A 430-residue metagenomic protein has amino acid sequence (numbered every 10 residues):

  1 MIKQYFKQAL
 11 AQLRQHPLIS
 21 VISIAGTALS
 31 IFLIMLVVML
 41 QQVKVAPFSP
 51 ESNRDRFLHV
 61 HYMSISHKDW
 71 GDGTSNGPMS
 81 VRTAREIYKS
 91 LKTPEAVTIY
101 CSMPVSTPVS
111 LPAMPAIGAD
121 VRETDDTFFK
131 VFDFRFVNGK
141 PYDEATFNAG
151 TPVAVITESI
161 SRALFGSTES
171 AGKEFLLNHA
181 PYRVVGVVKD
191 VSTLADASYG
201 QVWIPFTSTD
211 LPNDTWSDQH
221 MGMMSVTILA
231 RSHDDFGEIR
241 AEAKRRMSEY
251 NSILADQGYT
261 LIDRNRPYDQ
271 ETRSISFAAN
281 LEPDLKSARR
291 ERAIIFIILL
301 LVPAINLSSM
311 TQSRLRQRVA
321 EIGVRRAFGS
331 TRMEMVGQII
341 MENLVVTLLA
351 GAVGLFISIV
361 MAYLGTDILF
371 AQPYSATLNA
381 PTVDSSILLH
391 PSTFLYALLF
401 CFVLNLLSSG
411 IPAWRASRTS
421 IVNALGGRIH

Functional and structural regions predicted by a protein language model:
K3-Q4, A11, Y250-I295, Q317 (+1 more regions): Membrane-helix entry/capping segments
Y5, P391-H430: C-terminal membrane-exit region of the final transmembrane helix in multipass inner-membrane proteins
F6-L18, I305-V346, R415-I429: Intracellular coupling helices
Q15-K44, P283-A320, L348: Hydrophobic alpha-helical transmembrane segments of multi-pass inner-membrane transport and secretion
L18-L29, A320-T366, Y396, F400-L404 (+1 more regions): Transmembrane alpha-helical interface segments in multi-pass membrane proteins
V37-P108, P115, G222-S225, Y374-T382: Membrane-proximal extracellular/periplasmic loop immediately following the first transmembrane helix
C101-M103, S110-P141, F147-N148: The feature marks short, hydrophobic/small-residue-biased sequence motifs that occur predominantly
T127-P141, P152-L281: Mid-to-C-terminal secondary-structure elements that act as membrane-proximal/extracytoplasmic interface segments
